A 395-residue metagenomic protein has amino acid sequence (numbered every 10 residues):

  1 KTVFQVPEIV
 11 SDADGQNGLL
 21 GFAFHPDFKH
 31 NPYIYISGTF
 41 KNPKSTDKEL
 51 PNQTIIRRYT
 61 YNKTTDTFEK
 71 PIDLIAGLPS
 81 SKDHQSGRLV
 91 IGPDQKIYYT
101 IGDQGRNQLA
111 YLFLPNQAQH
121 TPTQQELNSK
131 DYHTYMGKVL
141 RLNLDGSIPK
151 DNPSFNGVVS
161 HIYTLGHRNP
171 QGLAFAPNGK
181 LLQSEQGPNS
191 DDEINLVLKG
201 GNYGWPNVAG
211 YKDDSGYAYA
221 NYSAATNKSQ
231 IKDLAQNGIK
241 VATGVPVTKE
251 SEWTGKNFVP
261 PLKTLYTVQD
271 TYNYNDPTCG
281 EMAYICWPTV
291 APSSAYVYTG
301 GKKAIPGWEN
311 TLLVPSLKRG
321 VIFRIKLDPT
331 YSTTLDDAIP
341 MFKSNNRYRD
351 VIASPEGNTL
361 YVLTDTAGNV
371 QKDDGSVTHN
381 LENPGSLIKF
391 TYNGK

Functional and structural regions predicted by a protein language model:
F4-E8, A13-D14, I75-S81, H161-L165 (+2 more regions): Surface loop/turn motifs at the tips and blade-to-blade linkers of beta-strand repeat domains
E8-S11, F28-K29, F40-K44, G77-K82 (+8 more regions): Solvent-exposed loop/turn segments at secondary-structure junctions within structured extracellular/periplasmic domains
N17-L19, D103-A338, N369-K372, V377 (+1 more regions): Beta-propeller domain segments
N17-L20, P26, S86-R88, Q171 (+2 more regions): Beta-propeller and closely related beta-sheet repeat lectin domains
P26-H30, I91-D94, A176-N178, T299-W308 (+1 more regions): Residue-level detector of Asp-centered blade-edge/turn motifs that repeat once per structural unit in beta-propeller
I36-S37, Y99-T100, Q183-S184, V314 (+1 more regions): Residue position within the beta-strands of beta-propeller blades
L50-V90: Asp-box/WD-like beta-propeller blade repeats and closely related beta-sheet repeat scaffolds
H167, T334-P355: Conserved blade-ending motifs and adjacent loop-strand segments that build the rim/top face of beta-propeller domains
